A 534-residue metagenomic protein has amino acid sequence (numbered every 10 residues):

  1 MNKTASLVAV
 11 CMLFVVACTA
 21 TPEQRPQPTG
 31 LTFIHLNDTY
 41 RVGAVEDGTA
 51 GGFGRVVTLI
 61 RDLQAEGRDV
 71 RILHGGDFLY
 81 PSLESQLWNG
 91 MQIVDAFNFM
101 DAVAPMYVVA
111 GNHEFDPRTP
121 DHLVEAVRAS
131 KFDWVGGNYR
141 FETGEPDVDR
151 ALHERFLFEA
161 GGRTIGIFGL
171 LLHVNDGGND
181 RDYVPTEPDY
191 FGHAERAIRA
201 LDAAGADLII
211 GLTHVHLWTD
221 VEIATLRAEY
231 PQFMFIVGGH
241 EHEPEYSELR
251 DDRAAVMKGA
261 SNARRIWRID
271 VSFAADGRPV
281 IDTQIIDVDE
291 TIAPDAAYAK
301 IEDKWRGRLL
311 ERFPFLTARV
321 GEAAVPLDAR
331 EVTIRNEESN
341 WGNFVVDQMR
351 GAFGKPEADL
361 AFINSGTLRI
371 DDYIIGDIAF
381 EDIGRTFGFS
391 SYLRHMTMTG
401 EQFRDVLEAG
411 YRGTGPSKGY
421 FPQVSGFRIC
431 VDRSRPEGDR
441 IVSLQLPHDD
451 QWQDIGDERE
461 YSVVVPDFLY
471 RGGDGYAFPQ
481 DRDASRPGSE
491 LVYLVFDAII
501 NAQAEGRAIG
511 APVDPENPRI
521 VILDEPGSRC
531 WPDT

Functional and structural regions predicted by a protein language model:
M1-V8: Bacterial N-terminal signal peptides that target proteins for export
V15-A17: C-terminal motif of bacterial Sec signal peptides marking the signal peptidase cleavage site
T19-A293, N336-Q348, E357, A361 (+3 more regions): Acidic, metal/ion-coordinating pockets
G30-T32, V42-R55, Q64, K131-N138 (+3 more regions): Feature captures C-terminal
D252, Y298, E302, L309 (+2 more regions): Zymogen propeptides/activation segments of proteases
R253, L327-T333, F387-S390: Flexible glycine/proline-enriched surface loops and loop-helix/loop-strand junctions
I292-I378: Hard-cation-handling environments
